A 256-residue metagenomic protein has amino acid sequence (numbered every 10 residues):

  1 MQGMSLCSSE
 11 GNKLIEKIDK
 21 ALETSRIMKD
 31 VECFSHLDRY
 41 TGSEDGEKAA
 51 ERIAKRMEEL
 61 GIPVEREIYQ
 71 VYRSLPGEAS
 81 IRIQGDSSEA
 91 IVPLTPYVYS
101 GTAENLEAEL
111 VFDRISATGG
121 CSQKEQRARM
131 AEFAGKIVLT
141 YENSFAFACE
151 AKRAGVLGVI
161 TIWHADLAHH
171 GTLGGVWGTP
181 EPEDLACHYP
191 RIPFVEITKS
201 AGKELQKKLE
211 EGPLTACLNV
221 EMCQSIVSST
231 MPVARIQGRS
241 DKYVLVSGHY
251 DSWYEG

Functional and structural regions predicted by a protein language model:
Q2-S25, K29-I137: Noncatalytic luminal/extracellular "stalk/propeptide" segments of secretory-pathway proteins
E10, Y97-Q123, E181-G256: Soluble metallo-hydrolase cores and metallopeptidase-like ectodomains found primarily in the secretory/periplasmic
L14-A21, S35-E44, G135-E142, F147 (+3 more regions): Second-shell loop/turn segments in exported
E32, R66, I137-T140, G158-T161 (+3 more regions): Structural recognition of the beta-strand scaffold that forms the well-ordered cores of secreted hydrolase catalytic
M57, A151, V246: Terminal peptide-recognition signature
Y69-V71, N143, H164-A165, H249-D251: An acidic- and aromatic-residue-enriched active-site/binding cleft used to recognize and process polar
R73-S74, A146-F147, L167-H169, S252-E255: Flexible loop/turn segments at secondary-structure boundaries
V92-P193: Extracellular/luminal Protease-associated
